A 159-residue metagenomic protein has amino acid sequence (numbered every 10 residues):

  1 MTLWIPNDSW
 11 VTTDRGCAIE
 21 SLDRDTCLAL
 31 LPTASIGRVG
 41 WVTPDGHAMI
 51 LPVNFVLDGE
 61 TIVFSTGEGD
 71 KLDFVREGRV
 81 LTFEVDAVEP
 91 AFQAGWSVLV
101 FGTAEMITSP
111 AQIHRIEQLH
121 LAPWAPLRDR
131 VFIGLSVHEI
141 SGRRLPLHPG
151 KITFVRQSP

Functional and structural regions predicted by a protein language model:
T2-I19, A87-P159: Charged, gly/pro-rich active-site loop segments
V11-R38: Short, basic/aromatic recognition patches
A34-G67: Short beta-strand segments
I36, P44, G69, V88-P90 (+1 more regions): Short beta-turn/strand-loop junction motif enriched in small, turn-promoting residues
A48-I50, V75-R76, Q93-S97: Short glycine/proline-enriched turns and hinge-like loops at secondary-structure junctions
N54-P90: A short mixed-secondary-structure module that forms the rim of ligand-binding clefts
